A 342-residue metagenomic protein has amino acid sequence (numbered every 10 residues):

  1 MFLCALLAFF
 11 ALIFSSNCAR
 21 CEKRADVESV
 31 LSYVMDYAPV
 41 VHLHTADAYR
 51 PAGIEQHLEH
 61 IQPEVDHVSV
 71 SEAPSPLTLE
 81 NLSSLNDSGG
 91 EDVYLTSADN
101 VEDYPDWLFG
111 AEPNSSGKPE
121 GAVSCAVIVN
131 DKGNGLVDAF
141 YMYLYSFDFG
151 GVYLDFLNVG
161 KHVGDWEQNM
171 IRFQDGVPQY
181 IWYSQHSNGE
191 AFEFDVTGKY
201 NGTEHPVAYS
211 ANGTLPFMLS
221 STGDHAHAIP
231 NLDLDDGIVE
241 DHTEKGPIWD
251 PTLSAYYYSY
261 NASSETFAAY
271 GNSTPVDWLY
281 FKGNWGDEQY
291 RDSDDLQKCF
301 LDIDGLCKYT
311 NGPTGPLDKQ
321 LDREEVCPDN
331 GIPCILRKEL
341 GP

Functional and structural regions predicted by a protein language model:
M1-A19: Fungal secretory targeting signals
C18-D165, P178-P342: A domain-level signal for the mature, folded cores of soluble proteins
R172-G176: Short beta-strand micro-motifs enriched in acidic
